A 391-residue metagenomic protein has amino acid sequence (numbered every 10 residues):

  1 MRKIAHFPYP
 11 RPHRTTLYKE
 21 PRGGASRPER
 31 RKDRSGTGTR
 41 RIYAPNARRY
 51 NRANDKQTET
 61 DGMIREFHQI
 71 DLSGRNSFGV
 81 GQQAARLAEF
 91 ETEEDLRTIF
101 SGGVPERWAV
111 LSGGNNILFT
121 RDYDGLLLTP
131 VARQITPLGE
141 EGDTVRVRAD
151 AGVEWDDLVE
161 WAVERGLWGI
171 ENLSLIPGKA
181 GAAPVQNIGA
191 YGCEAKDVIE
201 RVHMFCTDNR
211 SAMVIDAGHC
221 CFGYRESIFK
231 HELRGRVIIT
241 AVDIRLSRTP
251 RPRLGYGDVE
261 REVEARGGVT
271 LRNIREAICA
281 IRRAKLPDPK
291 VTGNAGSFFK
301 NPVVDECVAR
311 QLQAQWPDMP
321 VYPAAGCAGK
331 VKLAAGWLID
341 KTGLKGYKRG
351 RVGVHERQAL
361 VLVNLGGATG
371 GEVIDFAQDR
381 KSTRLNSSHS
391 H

Functional and structural regions predicted by a protein language model:
M1-P12, Y18: Extreme N-terminal basic, low-complexity initiation segments that serve as generic localization/processing leaders
Y9, L17, I42-P45, Y50 (+1 more regions): Short, positively charged and aromatic/hydrophobic N-terminal segments
P21-R30: Intrinsic, low-complexity polybasic segments
I64-N209: Anion-binding (especially nucleotide phosphate/pyrophosphate-binding) glycine-rich loop and adjoining beta-alpha core
F67, G74-S77, A212-G371: Phosphate/pyrophosphate- and phosphate-bearing ligand-binding catalytic cores of soluble enzymes
T92, G114, G178, R210 (+4 more regions): Residue-level signal for inorganic ion chemistry
L167, G371-F376: Beta-rich strand-turn-strand
D379, L385-H391: Single conserved hydrophobic/aromatic residue that forms the stacking wall/gate of nucleotide- or nucleobase-binding
